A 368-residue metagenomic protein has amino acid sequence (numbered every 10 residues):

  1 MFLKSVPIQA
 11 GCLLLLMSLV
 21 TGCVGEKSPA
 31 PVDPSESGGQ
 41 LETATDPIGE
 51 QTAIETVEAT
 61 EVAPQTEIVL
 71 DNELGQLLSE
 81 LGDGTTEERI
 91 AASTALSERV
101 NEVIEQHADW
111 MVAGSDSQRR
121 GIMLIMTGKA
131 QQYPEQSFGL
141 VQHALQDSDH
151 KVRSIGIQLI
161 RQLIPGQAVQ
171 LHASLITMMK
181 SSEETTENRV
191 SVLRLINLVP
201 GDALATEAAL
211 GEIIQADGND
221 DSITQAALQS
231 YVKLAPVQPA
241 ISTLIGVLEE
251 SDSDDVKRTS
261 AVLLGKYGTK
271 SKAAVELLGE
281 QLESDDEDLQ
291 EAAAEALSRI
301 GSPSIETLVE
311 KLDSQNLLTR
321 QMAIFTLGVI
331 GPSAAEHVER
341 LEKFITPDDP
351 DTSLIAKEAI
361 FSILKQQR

Functional and structural regions predicted by a protein language model:
F2-C12: Bacterial N-terminal signal peptides that target proteins for export
L15-M17: Sec-dependent N-terminal signal peptides of Gram-positive bacterial secreted proteins and lipoproteins
V20-G22: C-terminal motif of bacterial Sec signal peptides marking the signal peptidase cleavage site
V24-K27: Bacterial signal peptide processing site
P31-S79: Post-signal peptide N-terminal segment of mature Sec-exported envelope proteins
E58-I68, E87-R99, D109, S117-Q132 (+10 more regions): Structural detector for internal amphipathic alpha-helices that build alpha-solenoid repeat scaffolds
I68-E80, N101-V112, Q132-Q146, G166-K180 (+6 more regions): Amphipathic alpha-helical scaffolding segments comprising HEAT/armadillo-like alpha-solenoid repeats
G84-T85, G114-D116, S148-D149, E183-T185 (+5 more regions): Short inter-helical turns and helix N-cap capping residues of alpha-solenoid HEAT/ARM repeat scaffolds
